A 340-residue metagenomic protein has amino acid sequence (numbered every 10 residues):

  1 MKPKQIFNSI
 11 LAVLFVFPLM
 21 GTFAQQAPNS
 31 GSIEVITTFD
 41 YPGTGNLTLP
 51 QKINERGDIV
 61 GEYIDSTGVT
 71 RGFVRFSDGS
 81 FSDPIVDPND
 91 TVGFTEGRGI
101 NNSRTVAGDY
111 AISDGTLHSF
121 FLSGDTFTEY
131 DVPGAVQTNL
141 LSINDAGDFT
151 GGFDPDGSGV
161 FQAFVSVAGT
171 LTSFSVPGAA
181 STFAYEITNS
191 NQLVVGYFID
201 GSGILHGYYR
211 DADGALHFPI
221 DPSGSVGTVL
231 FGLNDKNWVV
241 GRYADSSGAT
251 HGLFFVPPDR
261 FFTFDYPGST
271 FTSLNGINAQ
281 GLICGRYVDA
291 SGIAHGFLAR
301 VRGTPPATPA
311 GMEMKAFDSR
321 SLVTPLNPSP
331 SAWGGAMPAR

Functional and structural regions predicted by a protein language model:
M1, G21-T22: A composition/secondary-structure signal for short, hydrophobic, low-basic-content segments with alpha-helix propensity
K2-I10: Bacterial N-terminal signal peptides that target proteins for export
S9-G21: Bacterial N-terminal signal peptides
F23-R340: Residue-level hotspots at or immediately adjacent to binding/recognition sites across diverse folds
